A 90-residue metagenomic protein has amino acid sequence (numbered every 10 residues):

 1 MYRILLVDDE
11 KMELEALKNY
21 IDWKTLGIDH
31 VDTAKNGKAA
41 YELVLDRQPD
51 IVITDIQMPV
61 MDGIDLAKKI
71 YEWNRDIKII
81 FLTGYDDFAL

Functional and structural regions predicted by a protein language model:
M1-R3: Non-catalytic signal-transmission and effector/linker regions of two-component phosphorelay proteins
L5-L6, L14-L17, L66, L82: Generic leucine side-chain signal with a strong bias for well-ordered alpha-helical environments
V7-D8, A34, V52: Conserved sequence signature across two-component system core domains
D9-K11, I56: Generic detector of well-ordered alpha-helical packing
K11-D32: Two-component/phosphorelay signaling modules centered on CheY-like receiver
K11-M12, K38-A39, D50: Cytosolic nucleotide-utilizing catalytic cores of signal-transduction proteins
Y41-L90: CheY-like receiver
